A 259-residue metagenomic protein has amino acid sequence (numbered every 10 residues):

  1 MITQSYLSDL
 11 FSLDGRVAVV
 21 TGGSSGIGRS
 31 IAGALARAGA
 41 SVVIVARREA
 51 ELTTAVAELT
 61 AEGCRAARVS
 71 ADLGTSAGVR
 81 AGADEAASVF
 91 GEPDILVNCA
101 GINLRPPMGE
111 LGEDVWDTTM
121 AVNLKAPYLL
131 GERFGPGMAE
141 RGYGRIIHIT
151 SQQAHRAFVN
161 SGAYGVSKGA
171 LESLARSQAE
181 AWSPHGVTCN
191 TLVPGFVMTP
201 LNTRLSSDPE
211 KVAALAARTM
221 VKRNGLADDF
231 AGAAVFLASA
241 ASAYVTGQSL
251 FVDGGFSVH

Functional and structural regions predicted by a protein language model:
V17, S24-S25: Conserved glycine-rich cofactor-binding loop
P107-M108, G112-D117, I146, K211 (+1 more regions): Substrate-binding pocket helix/loop in short-chain dehydrogenase/reductase
M108-G109, R156-G162, P184-H185, K222 (+1 more regions): Active-site loop immediately N-terminal to the catalytic Tyr-X3-Lys motif of short-chain dehydrogenase/reductase
G131, S167, A175: Active-site helix of classical SDR
P136, E180-P184, A243: Alpha-helical segment proximal to the catalytic Tyr-Lys
Y143, R223-V252, S257-V258: C-terminal substrate-recognition "lid" of short-chain dehydrogenase/reductases
S151: Residue(s) in the substrate-gating loop at a strand-loop-helix junction that position the organic substrate next
